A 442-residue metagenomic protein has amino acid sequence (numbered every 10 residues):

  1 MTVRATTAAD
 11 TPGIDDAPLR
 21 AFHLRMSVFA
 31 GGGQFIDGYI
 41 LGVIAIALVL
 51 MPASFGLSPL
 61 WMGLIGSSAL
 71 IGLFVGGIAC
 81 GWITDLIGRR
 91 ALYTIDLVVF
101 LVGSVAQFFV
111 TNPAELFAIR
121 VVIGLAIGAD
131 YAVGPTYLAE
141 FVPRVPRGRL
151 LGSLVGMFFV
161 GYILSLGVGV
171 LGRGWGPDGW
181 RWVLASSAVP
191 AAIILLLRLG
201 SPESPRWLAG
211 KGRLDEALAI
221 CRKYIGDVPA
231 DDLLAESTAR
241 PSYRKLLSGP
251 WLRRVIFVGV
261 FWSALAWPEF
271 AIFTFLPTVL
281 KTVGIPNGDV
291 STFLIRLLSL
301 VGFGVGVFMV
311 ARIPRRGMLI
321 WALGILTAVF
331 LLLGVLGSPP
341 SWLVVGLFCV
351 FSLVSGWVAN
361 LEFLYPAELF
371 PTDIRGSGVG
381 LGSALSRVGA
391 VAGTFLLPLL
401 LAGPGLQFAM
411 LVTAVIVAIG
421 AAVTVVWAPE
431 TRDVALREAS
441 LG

Functional and structural regions predicted by a protein language model:
M1-G442: Transmembrane-helix signature of 12-pass secondary carriers
